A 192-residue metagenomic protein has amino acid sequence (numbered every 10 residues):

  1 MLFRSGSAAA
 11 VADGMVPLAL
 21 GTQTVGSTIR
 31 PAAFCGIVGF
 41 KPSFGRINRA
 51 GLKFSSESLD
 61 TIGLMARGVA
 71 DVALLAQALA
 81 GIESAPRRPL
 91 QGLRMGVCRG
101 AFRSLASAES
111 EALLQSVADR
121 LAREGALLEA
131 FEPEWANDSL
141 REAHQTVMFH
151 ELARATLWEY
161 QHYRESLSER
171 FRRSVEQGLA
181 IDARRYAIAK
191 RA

Functional and structural regions predicted by a protein language model:
M1-L79: Short glycine/serine-rich loop segments
A33-G36, E142-M148: Short low-complexity, flexible loop/linker segments enriched in glycine and/or proline with clustered acidic
I37, E111-Q115, F149: Amphipathic alpha-helical segments in well-structured domains
L59-A66, A85, S104-L105, A143-H144 (+1 more regions): A short glycine-threonine-serine/GTX helix/turn-capping micro-motif
D71-L74, A112-S116, H162, I188-A192: A non-catalytic, amphipathic alpha-helix used as a structural packing/dimerization or gating element in enzyme scaffolds
A78-A143: Gly/Ser-rich, acidic/histidine-flanked active-site/gating loops
G92-G96, T146-A192: Short helix-loop capping/hinge segments that flank enzyme active sites or metal/cofactor-binding pockets
